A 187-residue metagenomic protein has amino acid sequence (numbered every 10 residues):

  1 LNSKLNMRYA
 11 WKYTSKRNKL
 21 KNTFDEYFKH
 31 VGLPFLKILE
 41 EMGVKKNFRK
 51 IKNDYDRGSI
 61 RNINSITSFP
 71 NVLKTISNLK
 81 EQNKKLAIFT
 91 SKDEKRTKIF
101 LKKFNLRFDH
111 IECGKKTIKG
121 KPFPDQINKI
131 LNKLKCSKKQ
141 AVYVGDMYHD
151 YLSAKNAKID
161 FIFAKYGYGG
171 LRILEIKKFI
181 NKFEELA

Functional and structural regions predicted by a protein language model:
L1-L73, Q82: N-terminal helical cap/lid subdomain that shapes the substrate entry/recognition surface in HAD-like hydrolases
L5-N6, K37, K74, K95 (+2 more regions): Active-site phosphate/pyrophosphate-handling residues
K21, K85, D160: Residue-level detector of anion-binding/catalytic polar loops
F24, I63-N64, K85-L86, K115-K116 (+1 more regions): A generic structural signal for short
H30, F89-S91, V144: Structural motif
I60-I88, E94-K102, P124: Short, acidic loop-to-helix structural element flanking the phosphoryl-transfer center in phosphate-processing enzymes
K80, E94, K98-A187: Asp-based, Mg2+/Mn2+-dependent phosphohydrolase catalytic module
